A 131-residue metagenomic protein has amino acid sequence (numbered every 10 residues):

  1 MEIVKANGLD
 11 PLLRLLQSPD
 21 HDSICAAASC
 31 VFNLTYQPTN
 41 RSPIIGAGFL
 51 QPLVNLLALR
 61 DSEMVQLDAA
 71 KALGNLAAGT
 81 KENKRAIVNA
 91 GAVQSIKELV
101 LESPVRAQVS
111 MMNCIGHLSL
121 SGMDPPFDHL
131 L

Functional and structural regions predicted by a protein language model:
M1, L13, R41-S42, V54 (+2 more regions): Amphipathic alpha-helical repeat scaffolds
E2-K5, Q17-Y36, G46-A47, L59-A78 (+2 more regions): Alpha-helical solenoid repeats of the armadillo/HEAT superfamily in eukaryotic scaffolding/adaptor proteins
P11-L13, P52-N55, S95-V100, F127-L131: Buried hydrophobic core positions in alpha-solenoid tandem helical repeats
N40, A92: A generic "binding-loop/recognition-motif" signal
